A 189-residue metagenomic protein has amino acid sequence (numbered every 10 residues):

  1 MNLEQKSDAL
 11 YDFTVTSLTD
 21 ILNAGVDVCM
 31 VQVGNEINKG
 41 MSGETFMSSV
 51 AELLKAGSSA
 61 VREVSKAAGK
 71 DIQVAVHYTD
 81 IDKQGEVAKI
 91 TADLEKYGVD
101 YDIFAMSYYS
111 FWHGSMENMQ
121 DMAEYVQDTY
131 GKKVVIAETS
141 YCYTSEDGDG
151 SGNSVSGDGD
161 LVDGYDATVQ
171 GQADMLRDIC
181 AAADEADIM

Functional and structural regions predicted by a protein language model:
M1, K39-S42, Y143-G150: Short acidic/His/Gly/Ser-rich catalytic and metal-binding motifs that mark active-site loops of diverse hydrolases
M1, S48, G150-G157: Aromatic- and acidic-residue-enriched segments that line the glycan-binding/catalytic groove of carbohydrate-active
N2-Y101, G114-M122, T129: Active-site cleft segment of glycoside hydrolase catalytic domains centered on the general acid/base Glu
V31, G57, F104, E138 (+1 more regions): Conserved, mostly hydrophobic/aromatic
E36-N38, D80, S107-S110, S140-C142: Catalytic metal-binding/acid-base residues of hydrolase active sites
G98, I103, S115-M116, M122-S151: Aromatic-lined glycan-binding groove of carbohydrate-active enzymes
S107, H113-Q120, A167-Q170: Short, charged, low-hydrophobicity "junction" segments
F111, K133-T139, T144-S145, V155-M189: Substrate-binding cleft of secreted/luminal carbohydrate-active enzymes
